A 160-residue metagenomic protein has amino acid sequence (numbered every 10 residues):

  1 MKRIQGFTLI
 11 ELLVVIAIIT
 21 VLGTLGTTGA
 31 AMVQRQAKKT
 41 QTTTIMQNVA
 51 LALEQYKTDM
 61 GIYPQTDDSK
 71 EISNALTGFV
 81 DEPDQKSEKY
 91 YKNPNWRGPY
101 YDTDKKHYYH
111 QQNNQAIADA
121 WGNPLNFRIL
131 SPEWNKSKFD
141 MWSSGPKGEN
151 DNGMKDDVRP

Functional and structural regions predicted by a protein language model:
K2-V33, K38, T42: N-terminal single-pass transmembrane signal-anchor helix
K39-P160: N-terminal pilin/flagellin-like segments and related low-complexity appendage regions
